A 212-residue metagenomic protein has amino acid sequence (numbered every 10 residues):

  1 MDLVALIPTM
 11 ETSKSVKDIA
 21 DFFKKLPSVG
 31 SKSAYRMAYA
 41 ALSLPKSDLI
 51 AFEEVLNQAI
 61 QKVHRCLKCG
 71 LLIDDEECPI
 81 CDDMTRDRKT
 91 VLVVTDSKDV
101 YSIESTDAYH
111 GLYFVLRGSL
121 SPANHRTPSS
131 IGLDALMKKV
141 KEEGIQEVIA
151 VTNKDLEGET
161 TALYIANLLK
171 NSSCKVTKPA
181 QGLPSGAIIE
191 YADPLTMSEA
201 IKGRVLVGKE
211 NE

Functional and structural regions predicted by a protein language model:
M1-T9: N-terminal amphipathic/basic-hydrophobic helices that include classical n-h-c signal peptides and signal-anchor
E11, L44, D48, N124-P128 (+2 more regions): Catalytic cores of large soluble enzymes that bind and process phosphate-bearing ligands
E11-K17, K25, Y35-V100, L206: Cys/His-rich Zn2+-binding cysteine-cluster or related metal-binding knuckle/ribbon modules and their
K17, D21, Y35-Y39, I50 (+8 more regions): Solvent-exposed alpha-helical segments within well-ordered globular domains of core cellular machineries
D18, H110, M137-E212: Long C-terminal interaction/binding lobes of large macromolecular proteins
F22, L26, L44, A59 (+10 more regions): Conserved, well-folded catalytic cores of nucleic-acid-processing and energy-transducing macromolecular machines
A34, D83-T152: Extended interfacial segments that mediate partner engagement and assembly in macromolecular machines
